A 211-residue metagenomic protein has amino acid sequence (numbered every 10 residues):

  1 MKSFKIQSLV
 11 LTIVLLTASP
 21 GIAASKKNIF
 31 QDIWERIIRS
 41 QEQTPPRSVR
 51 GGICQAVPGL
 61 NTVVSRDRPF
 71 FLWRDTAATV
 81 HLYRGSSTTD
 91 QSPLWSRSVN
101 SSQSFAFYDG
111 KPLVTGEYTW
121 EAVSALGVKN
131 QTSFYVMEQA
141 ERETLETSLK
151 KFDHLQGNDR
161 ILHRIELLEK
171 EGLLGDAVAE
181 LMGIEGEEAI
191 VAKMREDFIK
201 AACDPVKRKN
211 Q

Functional and structural regions predicted by a protein language model:
M1-L9: Bacterial N-terminal signal peptides that target proteins for export
A18-P20: N-terminal signal peptide c-region/cleavage motif recognized by signal peptidases
A24-D67, S148-D153: Short, compositionally biased P/S/T/A/G/V-rich stretches that sit at domain boundaries
R74-V80: Short proline/glycine-enriched turn/loop motifs at strand-loop junctions of beta-rich domains
D90-S102: Solvent-exposed serine/threonine-rich low-complexity stretches and specific carbohydrate-binding patches
D109-G116: Surface-exposed, short loops/turns at beta-strand junctions within beta-sandwich domains
Y135-R160: Low-complexity, Pro/Ser/Thr- and charge-rich linker/hinge segments at domain boundaries
K151-Q211: Alpha-helical protein-protein interaction scaffolds
